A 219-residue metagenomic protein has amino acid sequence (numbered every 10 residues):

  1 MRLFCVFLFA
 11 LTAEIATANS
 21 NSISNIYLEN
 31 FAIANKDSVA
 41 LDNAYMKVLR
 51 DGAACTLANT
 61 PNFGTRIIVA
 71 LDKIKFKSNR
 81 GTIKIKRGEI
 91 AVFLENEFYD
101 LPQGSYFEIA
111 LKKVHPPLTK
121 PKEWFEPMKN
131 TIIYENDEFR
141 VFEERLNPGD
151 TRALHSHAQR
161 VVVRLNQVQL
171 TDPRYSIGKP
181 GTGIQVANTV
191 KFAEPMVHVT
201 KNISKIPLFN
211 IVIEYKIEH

Functional and structural regions predicted by a protein language model:
L3-T12: Sec-dependent N-terminal signal peptides
A10, A16-S20: Boundary at the C-terminal end of the N-terminal hydrophobic targeting segment
N19-Y45: Short N-terminal segments immediately surrounding and downstream of signal-peptide cleavage
L41, S78-N96, S176-P195: Short acidic-glycine-tyrosine-enriched beta hairpin
G52-T56, G88, N96, L146-G149 (+1 more regions): Tight coil/turn sites that cap or link beta-strands
N62-N79, H157-S176: Glycine- and acidic-residue-biased ligand/ion/polar-headgroup-sensing regions
F98-L101, T200-S204: Asparagine-centered strand-capping/turn motif at beta-strand->loop junctions
Y99-R145: Surface-exposed beta-loop interaction hotspot
